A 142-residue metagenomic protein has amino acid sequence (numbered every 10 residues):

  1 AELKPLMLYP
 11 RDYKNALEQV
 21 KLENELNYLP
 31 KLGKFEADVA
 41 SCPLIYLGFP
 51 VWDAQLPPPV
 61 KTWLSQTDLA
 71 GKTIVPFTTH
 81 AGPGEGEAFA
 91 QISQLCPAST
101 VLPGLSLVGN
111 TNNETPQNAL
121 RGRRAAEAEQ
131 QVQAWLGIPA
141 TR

Functional and structural regions predicted by a protein language model:
A1-G48, A54-L56, K61, S65 (+1 more regions): N-terminal beta1-alpha1-beta2 submodule of the flavodoxin-like/Rossmannoid cofactor-binding fold
P50-Q55, H80-G84: Gly/Ser/Thr-rich loops at beta-strand to alpha-helix junctions that form or flank small-molecule/cofactor-binding
S65-D68, P97: A generic structural signal for secondary-structure junctions that act as hinges or helix/strand caps at the edges
V75-T111: Short, glycine-/small-residue-rich phosphate/pyrophosphate-handling segment
